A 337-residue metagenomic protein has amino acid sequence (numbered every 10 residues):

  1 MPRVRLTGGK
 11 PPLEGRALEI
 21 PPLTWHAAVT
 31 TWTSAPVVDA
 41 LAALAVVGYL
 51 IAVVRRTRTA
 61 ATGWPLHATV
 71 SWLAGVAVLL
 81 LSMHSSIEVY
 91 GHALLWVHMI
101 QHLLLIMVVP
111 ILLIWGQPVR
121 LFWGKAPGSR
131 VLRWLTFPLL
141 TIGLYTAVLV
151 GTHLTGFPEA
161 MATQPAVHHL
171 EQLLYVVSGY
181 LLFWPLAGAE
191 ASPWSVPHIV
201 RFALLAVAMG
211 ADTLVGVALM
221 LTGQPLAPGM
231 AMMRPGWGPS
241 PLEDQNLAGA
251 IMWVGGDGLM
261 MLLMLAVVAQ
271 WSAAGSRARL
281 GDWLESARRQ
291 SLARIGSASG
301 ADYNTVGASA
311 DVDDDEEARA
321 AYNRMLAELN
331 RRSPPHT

Functional and structural regions predicted by a protein language model:
M1-A17: N-terminal amphipathic/basic-hydrophobic helices that include classical n-h-c signal peptides and signal-anchor
L13-T337: Alpha-helical membrane segments of multi-pass proteins
